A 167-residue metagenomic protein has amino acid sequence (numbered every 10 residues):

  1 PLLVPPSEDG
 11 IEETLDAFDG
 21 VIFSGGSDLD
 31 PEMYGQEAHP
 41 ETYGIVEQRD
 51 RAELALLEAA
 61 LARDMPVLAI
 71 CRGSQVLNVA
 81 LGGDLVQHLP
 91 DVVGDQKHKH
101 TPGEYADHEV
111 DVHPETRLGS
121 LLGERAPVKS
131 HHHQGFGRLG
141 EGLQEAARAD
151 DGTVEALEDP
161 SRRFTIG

Functional and structural regions predicted by a protein language model:
P1-L68, L81-G82, V86, P90-D95: Flexible gly/pro-rich beta->alpha loop and the following alpha-helix that scaffold active-site loops
E8-I11, Q48, L81-E155: Pocket-forming structural segment of enzyme catalytic cores
L15-A17, L139-G142, R162-R163: A short, glycine/Asx- and small/polar-enriched loop/turn that sits immediately N-terminal to a beta-strand
G20, A146, T165-G167: Residues embedded in well-ordered beta-strands
A55, Q75, Q134: Active-site phosphate/pyrophosphate-handling residues
A69-I70, S74: Glycine-rich beta-to-alpha active-site loop
N78: Structured adenosyl-cofactor binding patch, chiefly the S-adenosyl-L-methionine
V154-G167: A glycine-centered loop/beta-turn motif at secondary-structure junctions
